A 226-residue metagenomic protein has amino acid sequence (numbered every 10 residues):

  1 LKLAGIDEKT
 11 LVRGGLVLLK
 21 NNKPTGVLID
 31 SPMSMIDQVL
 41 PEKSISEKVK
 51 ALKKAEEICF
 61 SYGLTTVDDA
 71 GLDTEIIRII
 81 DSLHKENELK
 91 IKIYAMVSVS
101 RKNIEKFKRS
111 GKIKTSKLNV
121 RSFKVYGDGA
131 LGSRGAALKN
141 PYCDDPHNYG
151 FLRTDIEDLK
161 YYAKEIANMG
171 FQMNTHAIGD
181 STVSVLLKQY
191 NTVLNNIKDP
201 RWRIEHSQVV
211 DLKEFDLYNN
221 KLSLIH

Functional and structural regions predicted by a protein language model:
L1-K106, R121, V125-T182, R201 (+1 more regions): Divalent metal-binding segments
G5, K213-E214: Activation segment
Y62, T115-L118, N220: Structured loop/turn residues at beta-strand edges in well-structured enzyme cores
R78-L83, I104-S110, V183-N195, D216-Y218: Distinct, well-ordered alpha-helical segments
K85, A167-F171, N191-N195, V209 (+2 more regions): Hydrophobic alpha-helix feature that most strongly marks membrane-spanning transmembrane helices and their immediate
K106-I113, A136-N140, Y218-K221: Short, surface-exposed amphipathic charged segments that create phosphate/polyanion-binding patches used for binding
K112-R121, V193-H206, V210-K213: Structural recognition of alpha->loop->beta junctions
H226: Conserved small/polar residues in nucleotide/adenosyl-binding loops
